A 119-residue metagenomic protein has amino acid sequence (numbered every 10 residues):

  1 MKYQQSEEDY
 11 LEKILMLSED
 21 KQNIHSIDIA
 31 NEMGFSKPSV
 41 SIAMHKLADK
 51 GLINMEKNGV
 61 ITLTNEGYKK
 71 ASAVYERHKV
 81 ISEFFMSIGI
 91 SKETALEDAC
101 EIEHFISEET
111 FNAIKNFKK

Functional and structural regions predicted by a protein language model:
K2-F35: N-terminal helix-turn-helix DNA-binding core of bacterial DNA-binding proteins
Q4, L63-T64, S107: Residue-level signal for threonine
E12, I42, E97: DNA-binding alpha-helical recognition surfaces that contact promoter or target DNA
K21, E97-K119: C-terminal regulatory/oligomerization modules of transcriptional regulators
S26-K57: Canonical helix-turn-helix DNA-binding module
G59-R77: Basic, amphipathic "hinge/linker" alpha-helix immediately C-terminal to the N-terminal HTH DNA-binding motif
E66, V80-F84, E97-E101: A general alpha-helix detector
A71-K92: Short, amphipathic alpha-helical interaction segments positioned at domain boundaries
